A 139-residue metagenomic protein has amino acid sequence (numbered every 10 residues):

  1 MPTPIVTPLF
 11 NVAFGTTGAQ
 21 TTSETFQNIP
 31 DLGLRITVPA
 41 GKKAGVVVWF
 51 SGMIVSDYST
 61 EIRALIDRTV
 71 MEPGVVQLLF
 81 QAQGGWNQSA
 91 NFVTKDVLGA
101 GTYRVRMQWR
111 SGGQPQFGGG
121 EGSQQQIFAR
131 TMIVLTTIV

Functional and structural regions predicted by a protein language model:
M1-F10: Short, intrinsically disordered N-terminal pre-domain segments
V12-T21, I36-V139: Terminal beta-strand-rich extracellular "head" domains that mediate receptor/glycan or other ligand binding
P30-D31: Short, solvent-exposed loop/turn segments enriched in Ser/Thr/Gly
